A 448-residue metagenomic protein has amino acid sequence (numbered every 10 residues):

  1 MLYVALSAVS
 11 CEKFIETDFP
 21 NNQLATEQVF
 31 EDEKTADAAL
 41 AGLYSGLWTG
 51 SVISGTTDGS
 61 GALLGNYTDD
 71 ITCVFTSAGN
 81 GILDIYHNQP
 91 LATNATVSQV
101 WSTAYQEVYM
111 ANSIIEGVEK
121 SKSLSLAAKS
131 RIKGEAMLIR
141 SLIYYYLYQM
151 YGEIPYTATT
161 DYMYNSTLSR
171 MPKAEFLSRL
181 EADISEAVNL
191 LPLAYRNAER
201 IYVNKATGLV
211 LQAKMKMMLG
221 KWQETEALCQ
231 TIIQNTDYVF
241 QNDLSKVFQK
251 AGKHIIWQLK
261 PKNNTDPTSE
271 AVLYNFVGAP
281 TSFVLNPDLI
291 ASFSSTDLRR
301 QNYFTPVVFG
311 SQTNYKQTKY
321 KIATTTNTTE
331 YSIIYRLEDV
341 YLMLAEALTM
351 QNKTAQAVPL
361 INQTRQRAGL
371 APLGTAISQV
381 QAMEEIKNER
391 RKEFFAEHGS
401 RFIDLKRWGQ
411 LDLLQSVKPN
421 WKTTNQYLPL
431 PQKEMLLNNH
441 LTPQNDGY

Functional and structural regions predicted by a protein language model:
C11-G61, C229, L413-Y448: Membrane-proximal, proline-rich intrinsically disordered regions
T26, S54-F75, I154, L193-A271 (+1 more regions): Short, surface-exposed recognition loops and adjoining beta-strand edges that mediate ligand/DNA contacts, enriched
D37, A78-M150, L191-L193, N327-S332 (+2 more regions): Conserved, well-structured interaction surfaces
E226-I333, L337, E393, V417 (+1 more regions): Hydrophobic-face positions in mid-chain alpha helices that act as interaction patches
